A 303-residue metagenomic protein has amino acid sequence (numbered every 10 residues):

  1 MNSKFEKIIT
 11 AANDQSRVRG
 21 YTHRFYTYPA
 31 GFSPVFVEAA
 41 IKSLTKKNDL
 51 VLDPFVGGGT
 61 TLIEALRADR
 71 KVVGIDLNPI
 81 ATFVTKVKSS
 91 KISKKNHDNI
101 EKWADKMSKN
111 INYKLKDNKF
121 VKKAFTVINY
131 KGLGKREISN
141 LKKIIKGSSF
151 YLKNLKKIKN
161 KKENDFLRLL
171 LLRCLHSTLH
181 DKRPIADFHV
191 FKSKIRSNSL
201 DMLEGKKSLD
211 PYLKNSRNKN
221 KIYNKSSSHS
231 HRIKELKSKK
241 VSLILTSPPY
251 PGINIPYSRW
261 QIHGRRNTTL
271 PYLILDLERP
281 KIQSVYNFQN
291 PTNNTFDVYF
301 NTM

Functional and structural regions predicted by a protein language model:
M1-K47: S-adenosyl-L-methionine
F5-I9, A39-K47, F55-G59, E64-R70 (+3 more regions): Conserved, well-structured beta-alpha core segment at the onset of a catalytic domain
H23-Y28, I128-K142, N290-N301: Acceptor-substrate binding/catalytic loop of class I
P29, S33, A81, E163 (+1 more regions): Hydrophobic (often cysteine-bearing) scaffold residues that line and stabilize catalytic clefts of nucleotide/cofactor
V37, D49-A68, V72-P79, T85 (+2 more regions): Conserved proline-anchored active-site loop of SAM-dependent methyltransferases that bridges a beta-strand
I80-I158, T268-Y286: Conserved phosphoryl-transfer catalytic core
I144-T246, P251-S258: SAM-dependent nucleic-acid methyltransferase catalytic core
V241-L243, P249-M303: SAM-dependent methyltransferase catalytic-core segment centered on the flexible catalytic loop and adjoining short
